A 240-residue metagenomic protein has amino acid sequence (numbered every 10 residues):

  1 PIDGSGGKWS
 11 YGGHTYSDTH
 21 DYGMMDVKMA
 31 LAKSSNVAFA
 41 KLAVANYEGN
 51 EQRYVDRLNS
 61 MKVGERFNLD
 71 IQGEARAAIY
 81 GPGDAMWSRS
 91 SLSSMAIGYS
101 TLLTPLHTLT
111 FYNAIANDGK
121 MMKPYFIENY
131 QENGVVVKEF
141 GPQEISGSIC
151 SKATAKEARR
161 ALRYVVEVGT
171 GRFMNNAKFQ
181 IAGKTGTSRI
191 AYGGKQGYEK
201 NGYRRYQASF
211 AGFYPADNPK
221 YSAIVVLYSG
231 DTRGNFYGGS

Functional and structural regions predicted by a protein language model:
P1-L227: Beta-lactam-recognizing serine transpeptidase/beta-lactamase-like catalytic domain environment
L227-S240: A short acidic/glycine-rich loop-to-helix N-cap element
